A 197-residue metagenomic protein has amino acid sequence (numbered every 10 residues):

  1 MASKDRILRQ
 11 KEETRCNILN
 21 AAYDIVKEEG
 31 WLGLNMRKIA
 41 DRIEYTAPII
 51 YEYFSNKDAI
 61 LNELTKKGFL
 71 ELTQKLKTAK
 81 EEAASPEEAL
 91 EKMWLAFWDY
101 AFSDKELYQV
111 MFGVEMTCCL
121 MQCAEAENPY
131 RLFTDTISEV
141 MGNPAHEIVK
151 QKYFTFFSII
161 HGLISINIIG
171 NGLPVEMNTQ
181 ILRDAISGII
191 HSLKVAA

Functional and structural regions predicted by a protein language model:
M1-E13, V195-A197: N-terminal intrinsically disordered/low-complexity leader segments
K11-A22, I39, L64-G68, L72 (+2 more regions): Generic hydrophobic, amphipathic alpha-helix propensity
N17, A21, I25-A59: Helix-turn-helix
V26, N35-M36, K57, L61-G68 (+2 more regions): Amphipathic alpha-helical segments enriched in hydrophobic/aromatic and basic residues that form the DNA-contacting
K66-L90, C123, L132-D135, E139-V140: Amphipathic alpha-helical linker/stalk segments
K77-E106, N143-P144, Y153-F156: Hydrophobic alpha-helical connector segments
Y100, C118-N143, K150-F154, Q180-H191: Amphipathic alpha-helical packing segments from all-alpha helical-bundle domains
S103, V110, F157-V175, I189-A197: Amphipathic C-terminal alpha-helical segment
